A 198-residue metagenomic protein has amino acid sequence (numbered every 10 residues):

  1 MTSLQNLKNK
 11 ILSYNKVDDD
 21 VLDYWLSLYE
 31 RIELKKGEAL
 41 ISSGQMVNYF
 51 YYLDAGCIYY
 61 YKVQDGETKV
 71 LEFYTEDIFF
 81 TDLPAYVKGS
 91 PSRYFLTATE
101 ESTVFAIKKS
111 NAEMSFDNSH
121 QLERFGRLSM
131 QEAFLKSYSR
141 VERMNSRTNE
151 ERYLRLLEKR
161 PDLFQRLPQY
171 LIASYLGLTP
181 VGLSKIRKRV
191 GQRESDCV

Functional and structural regions predicted by a protein language model:
M1-E30: Cyclic nucleotide-binding regulatory module and flanking cytosolic helices
K16-V17, F50-L53, T103, R140-R143 (+1 more regions): Localized chelating/binding microdomains that coordinate divalent metal ions or stabilize phosphate-bearing
I32, Y51, E72, T97 (+3 more regions): Residues that recognize and position ribonucleotide moieties
A39-E100: Cyclic nucleotide-binding regulatory domains
S92, N111-T148, R152: A small-molecule sensor/coupling module
R147-V198: Phosphate-/nucleic-acid-contacting segments
